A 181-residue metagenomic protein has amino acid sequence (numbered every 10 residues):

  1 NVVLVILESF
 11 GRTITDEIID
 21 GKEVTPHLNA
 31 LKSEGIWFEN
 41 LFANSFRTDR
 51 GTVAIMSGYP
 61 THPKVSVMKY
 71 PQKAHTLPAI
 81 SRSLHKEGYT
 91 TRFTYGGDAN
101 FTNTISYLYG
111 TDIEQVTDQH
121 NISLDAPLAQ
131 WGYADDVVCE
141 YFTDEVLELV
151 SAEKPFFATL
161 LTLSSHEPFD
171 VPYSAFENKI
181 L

Functional and structural regions predicted by a protein language model:
N1-L181: Solvent-exposed soluble domains appended to multi-pass membrane proteins
